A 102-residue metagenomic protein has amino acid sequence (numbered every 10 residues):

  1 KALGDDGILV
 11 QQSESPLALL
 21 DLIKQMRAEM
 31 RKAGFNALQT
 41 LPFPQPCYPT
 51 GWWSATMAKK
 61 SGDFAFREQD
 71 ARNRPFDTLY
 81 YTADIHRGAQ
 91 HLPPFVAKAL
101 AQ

Functional and structural regions predicted by a protein language model:
K1-D5, R31: A short glycine-rich, Lys/Arg-flanked "PGG" loop and its adjoining helix->strand segment in the class I
D6-S13: Conserved beta-strand signature within the Rossmann-like core of class I S-adenosyl-L-methionine
Q12, F35-P46: Conserved S-adenosyl-L-methionine
P16-L19, C47: Short, small-residue-enriched loops and turns at beta-alpha junctions that line or gate enzyme active sites
L20-D21, R67: Extended hydrophobic-aromatic, low-complexity segments
D21-G34, A58: Short alpha-helix
I23, A37-T40, W53: Structured core of small recognition/catalytic domains
A28, T50-Q102: SAM/dcSAM-binding transferase cores
